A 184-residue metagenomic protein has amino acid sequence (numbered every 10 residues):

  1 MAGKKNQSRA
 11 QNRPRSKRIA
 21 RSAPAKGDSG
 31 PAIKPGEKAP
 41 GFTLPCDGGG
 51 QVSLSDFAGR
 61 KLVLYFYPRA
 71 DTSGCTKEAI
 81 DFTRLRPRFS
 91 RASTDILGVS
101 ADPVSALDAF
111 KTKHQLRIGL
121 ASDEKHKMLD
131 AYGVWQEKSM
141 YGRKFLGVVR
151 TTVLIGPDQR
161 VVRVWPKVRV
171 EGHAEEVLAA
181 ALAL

Functional and structural regions predicted by a protein language model:
A2-L184: Chalcogenol-based redox active-site neighborhoods
